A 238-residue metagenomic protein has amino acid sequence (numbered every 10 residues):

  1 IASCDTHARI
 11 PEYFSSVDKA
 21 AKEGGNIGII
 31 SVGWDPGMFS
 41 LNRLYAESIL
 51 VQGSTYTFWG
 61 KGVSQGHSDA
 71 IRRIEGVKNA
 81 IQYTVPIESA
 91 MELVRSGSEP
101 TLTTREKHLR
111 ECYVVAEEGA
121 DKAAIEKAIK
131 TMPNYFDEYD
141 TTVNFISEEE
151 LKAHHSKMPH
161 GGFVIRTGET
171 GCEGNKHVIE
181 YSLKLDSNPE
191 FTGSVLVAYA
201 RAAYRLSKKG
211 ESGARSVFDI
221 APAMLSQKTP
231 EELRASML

Functional and structural regions predicted by a protein language model:
I1, A20-G28, L50, N175-S182: Glycine/charged-rich beta-loop-alpha catalytic/anionic-binding loops adjacent to active sites
C4-I30, V164: Rossmann-fold NAD(P)-binding glycine/threonine-rich loop
I10-S15, S40, M91-L93: Short, charged, surface-exposed secondary-structure boundary motifs
V17, N42-E47, L196-A203: Buried hydrophobic packing segments
K22, N26, S48-Q52, R73-N79 (+3 more regions): Generic secondary-structure signature for well-ordered alpha-helical cores
G25-I30, W34-V85: Rossmann-like dinucleotide-binding core of oxidoreductases
S64-A200: C-terminal substrate-binding/catalytic lobe of Rossmann-fold NAD(P)-dependent oxidoreductases
H177-L238: NAD(P)-dependent Rossmann-like dehydrogenase/reductase catalytic/cofactor-binding core
